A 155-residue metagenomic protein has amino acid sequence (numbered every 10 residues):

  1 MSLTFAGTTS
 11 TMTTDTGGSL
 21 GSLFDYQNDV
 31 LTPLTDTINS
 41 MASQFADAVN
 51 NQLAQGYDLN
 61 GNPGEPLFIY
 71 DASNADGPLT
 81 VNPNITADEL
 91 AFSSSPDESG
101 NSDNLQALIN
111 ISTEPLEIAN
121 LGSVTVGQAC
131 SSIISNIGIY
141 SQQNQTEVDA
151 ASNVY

Functional and structural regions predicted by a protein language model:
M1-Y155: Structural signature of extracellular appendage/secretion-system components
